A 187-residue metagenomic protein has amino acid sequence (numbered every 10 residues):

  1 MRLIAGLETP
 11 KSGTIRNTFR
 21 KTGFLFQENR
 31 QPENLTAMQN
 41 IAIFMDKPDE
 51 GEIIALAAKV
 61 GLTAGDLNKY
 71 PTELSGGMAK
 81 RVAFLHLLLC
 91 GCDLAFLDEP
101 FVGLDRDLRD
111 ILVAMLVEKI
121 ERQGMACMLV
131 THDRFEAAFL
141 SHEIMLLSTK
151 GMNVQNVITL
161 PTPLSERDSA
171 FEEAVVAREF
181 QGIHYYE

Functional and structural regions predicted by a protein language model:
A5: Helix-to-loop junction immediately C-terminal to a conserved catalytic motif
E50-D66: Conserved ABC ATPase "signature" region
Y70-L74, M78: Conserved ABC ATPase signature
A83-F84: Hydrophobic anchor residue at the start of the ABC signature
L89-D93: A short, proline-enriched helix->beta-strand linker immediately N-terminal to the Walker B motif in ABC-type P-loop
A95-E99: Catalytic Walker B motif of ABC-type/P-loop ATPase nucleotide-binding domains
R109-Q123: Helical segment within the ABC ATPase nucleotide-binding domain
K150-E179: Conserved beta-strand-loop-alpha-helix hinge in the C-terminal portion of ABC ATPase nucleotide-binding domains
